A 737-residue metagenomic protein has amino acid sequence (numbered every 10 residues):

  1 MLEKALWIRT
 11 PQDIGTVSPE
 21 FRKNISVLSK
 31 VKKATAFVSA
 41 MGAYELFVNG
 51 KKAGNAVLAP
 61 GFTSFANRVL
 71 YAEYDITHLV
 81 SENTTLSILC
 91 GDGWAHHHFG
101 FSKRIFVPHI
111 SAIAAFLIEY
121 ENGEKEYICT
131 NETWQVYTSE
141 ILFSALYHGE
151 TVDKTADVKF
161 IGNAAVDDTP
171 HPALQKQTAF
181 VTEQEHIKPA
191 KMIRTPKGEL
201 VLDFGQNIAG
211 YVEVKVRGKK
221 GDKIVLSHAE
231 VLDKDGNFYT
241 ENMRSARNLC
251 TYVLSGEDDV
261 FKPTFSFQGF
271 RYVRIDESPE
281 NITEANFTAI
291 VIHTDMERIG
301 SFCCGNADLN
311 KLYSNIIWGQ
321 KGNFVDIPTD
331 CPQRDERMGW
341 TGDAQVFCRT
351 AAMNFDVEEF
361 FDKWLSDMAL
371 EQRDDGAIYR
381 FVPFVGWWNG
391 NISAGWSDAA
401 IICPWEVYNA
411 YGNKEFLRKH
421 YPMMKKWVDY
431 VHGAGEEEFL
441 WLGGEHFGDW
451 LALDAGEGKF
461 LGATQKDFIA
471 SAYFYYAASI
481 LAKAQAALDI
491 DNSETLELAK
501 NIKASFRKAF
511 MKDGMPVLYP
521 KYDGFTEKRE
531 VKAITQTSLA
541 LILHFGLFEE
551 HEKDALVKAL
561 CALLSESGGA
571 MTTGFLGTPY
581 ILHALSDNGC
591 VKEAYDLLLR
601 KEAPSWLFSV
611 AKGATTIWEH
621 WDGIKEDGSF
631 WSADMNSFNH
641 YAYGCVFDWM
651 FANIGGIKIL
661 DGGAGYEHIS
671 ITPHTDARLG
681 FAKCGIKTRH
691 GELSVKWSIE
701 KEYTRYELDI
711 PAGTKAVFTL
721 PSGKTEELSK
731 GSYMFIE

Functional and structural regions predicted by a protein language model:
M1-R334, G342, E359-D362, Y379-G386 (+3 more regions): Extracellular/oxidizing-compartment recognition motifs
Q12-T16, P60-F65, D75-T77, S102-V107 (+17 more regions): Alpha-helix capping and helix-loop boundary segments enriched in small/acidic/polar residues
T35-F37, Y211-E230, I275, D343-E371 (+4 more regions): Alpha-helical support elements that line or immediately flank enzyme active sites and cofactor-binding pockets
A43, T133, Y137-T138, I282-N315 (+7 more regions): Active-site acid/base region of carbohydrate-active enzymes
Y44, A53-A56, P60, M368 (+6 more regions): Active/binding-pocket-proximal capping segment
A56, S471-D489: Conserved, charged catalytic cores of large soluble enzymes
L86, V152-D153, D335-E336, N354 (+8 more regions): C-terminal capping/lid segments that line or modulate ligand- or cofactor-binding pockets
P108-L117, Y127-A156, A165, A173-H186 (+1 more regions): Non-catalytic C-terminal accessory modules of carbohydrate-active enzymes
